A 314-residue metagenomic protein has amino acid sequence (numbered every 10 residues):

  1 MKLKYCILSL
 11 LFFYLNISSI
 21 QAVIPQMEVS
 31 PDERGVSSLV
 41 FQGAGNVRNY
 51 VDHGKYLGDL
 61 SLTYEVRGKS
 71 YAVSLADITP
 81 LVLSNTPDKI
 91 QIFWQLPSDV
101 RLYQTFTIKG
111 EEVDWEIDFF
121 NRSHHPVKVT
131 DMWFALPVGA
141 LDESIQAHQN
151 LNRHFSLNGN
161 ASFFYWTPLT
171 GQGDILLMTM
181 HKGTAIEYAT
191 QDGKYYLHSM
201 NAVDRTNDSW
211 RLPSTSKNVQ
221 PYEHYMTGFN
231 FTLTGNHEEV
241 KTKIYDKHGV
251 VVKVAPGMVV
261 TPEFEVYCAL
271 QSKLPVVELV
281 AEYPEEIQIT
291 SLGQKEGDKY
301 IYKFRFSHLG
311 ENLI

Functional and structural regions predicted by a protein language model:
L3-L15: Sec-dependent N-terminal signal peptides
Q21-K194, K217, P221-E223, T227-N230: Beta-strand-rich N-terminal accessory domains
Q104-F106, S214-V219, T290-L292, Y302-F304: Beta-strand-rich interaction surfaces with strong enrichment in secreted/lumenal proteins
D131-A140, D192-T206, V280-E285: Short acidic, flexible loop segments centered on an aromatic residue
S209-G249: Catalytic cores of secreted or luminal carbohydrate-active enzymes
P221, P262, H308-L309: Surface-exposed loops/turns
G235-L274: Extracellular ectodomain segments of secreted/surface proteins
L279-I314: Extended acidic/polar, glycine-enriched regions that form or flank non-catalytic beta-rich accessory modules
